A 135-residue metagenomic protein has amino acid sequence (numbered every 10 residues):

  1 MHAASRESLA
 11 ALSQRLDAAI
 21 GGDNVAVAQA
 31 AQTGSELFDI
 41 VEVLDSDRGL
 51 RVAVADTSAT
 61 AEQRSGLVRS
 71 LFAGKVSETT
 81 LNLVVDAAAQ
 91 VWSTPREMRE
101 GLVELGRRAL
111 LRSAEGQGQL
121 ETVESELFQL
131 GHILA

Functional and structural regions predicted by a protein language model:
M1-A135: Elongated, mostly alpha-helical coiled-coil "stalk/stator" tethers of large membrane protein machines
